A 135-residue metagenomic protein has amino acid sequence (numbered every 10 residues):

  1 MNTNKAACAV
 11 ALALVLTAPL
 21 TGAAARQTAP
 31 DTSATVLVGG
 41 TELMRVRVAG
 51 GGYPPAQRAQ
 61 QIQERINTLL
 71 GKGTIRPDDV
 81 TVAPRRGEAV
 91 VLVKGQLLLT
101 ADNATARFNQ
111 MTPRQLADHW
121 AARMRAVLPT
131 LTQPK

Functional and structural regions predicted by a protein language model:
M1-V10: Bacterial N-terminal signal peptides that target proteins for export
V10-P19: Bacterial N-terminal signal peptides
A24-K135: N-terminal targeting peptides and non-cytosolic leader segments immediately upstream of the first transmembrane helix
